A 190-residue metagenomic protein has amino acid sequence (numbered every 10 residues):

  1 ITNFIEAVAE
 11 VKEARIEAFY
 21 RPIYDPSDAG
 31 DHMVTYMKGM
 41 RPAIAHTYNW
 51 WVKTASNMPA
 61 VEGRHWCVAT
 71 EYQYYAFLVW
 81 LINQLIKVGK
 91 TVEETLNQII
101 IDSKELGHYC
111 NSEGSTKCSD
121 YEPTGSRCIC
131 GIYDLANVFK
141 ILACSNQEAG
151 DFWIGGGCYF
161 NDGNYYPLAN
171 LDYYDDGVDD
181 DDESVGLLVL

Functional and structural regions predicted by a protein language model:
I1-D134, L188: Short aromatic-cysteine micro-motif
P22-Y24, A143-S145, G157-C158, L190: Structured loops at beta-to-helix junctions and adjacent beta-edge loops in soluble globular domains
D31, A143-F152: Cytochrome P450 core scaffold surrounding the K-helix E-X-X-R motif and the conserved "meander" helix-loop region
A45-P59, R64-H65, A69, S126 (+1 more regions): Disulfide-stabilized, aromatic/cysteine-rich ligand-recognition loop
C130-F139, C144-S145: Acidic, glycine-rich loop-and-strand cores that form catalytic or ligand-binding grooves in diverse globular domains
